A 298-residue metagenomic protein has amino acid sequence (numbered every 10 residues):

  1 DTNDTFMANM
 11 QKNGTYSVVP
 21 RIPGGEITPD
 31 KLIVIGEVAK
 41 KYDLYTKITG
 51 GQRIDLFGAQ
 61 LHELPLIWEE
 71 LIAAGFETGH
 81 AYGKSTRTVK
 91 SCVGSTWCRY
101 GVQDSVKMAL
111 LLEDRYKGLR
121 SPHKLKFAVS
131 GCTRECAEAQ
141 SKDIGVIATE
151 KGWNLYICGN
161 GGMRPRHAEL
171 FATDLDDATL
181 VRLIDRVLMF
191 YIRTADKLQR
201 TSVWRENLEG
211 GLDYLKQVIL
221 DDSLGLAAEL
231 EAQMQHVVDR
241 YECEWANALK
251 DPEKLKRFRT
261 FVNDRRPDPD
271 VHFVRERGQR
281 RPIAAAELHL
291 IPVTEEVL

Functional and structural regions predicted by a protein language model:
D1-Q11, I27: Intrinsically disordered, low-complexity polar/charged tails and linkers
D4, K126, G131, E135 (+4 more regions): Mobile "lid/hinge" segments at catalytic clefts and subdomain interfaces of large enzymes
Q11-V19, I48, P165: Gly-rich Lys/Arg/Thr-decorated short loops/hinges at beta-loop-alpha junctions or inter-strand turns that position
V18-K151, A248, P252, K256 (+1 more regions): Small-residue-enriched alpha-helical segments and adjacent helix-cap loops that form tight helix-helix packing
I33, P65, E69, L110 (+4 more regions): A broad, structural surface signal
L44-G50, A81-G83, P122-L125, R193-N207 (+1 more regions): Flexible, glycine/charged-enriched surface loops at secondary-structure junctions
G118-R120, Y156-P165, L230-H236: Short, conserved aromatic-histidine micro-motifs
Q217-K256: Acidic, Ser/Thr-rich low-complexity intrinsically disordered segments
